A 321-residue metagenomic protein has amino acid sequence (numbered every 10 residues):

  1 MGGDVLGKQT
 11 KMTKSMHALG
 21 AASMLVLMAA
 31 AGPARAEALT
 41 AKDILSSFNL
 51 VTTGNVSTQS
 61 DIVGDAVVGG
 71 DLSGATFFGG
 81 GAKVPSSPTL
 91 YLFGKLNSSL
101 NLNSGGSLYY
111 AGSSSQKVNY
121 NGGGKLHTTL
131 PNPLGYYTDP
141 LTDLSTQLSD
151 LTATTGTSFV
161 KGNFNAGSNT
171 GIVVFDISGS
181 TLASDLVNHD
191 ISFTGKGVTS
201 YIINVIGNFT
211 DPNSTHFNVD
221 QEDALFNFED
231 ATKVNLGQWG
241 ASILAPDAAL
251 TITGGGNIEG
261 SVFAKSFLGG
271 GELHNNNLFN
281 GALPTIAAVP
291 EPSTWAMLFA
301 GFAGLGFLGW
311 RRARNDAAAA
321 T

Functional and structural regions predicted by a protein language model:
M1-S15, A318-T321: N-terminal secretory signal peptides that target proteins for export/translocation
G7-T13, A34, H274-N276, R314: Generic cytosolic/nucleocytoplasmic N-terminal low-complexity/intrinsically disordered segments
K14-E37, L283-L305: Short, threonine-centered small-residue motifs that mark membrane-proximal processing/anchoring sites and TM-junction
L25, P33, V84, A313-D316: N-terminal processing/targeting junctions
E37-G105, T142-T285: Long, polar low-complexity repeats
G81-S87, S99, G105-S107, A111-V118 (+1 more regions): Core subunits and conserved enzymes of cellular information-processing and envelope-translocation systems across
G123-T154: Secretory-pathway luminal glycosyltransferase catalytic domains
F307-T321: C-terminal membrane-anchoring or membrane-association module
